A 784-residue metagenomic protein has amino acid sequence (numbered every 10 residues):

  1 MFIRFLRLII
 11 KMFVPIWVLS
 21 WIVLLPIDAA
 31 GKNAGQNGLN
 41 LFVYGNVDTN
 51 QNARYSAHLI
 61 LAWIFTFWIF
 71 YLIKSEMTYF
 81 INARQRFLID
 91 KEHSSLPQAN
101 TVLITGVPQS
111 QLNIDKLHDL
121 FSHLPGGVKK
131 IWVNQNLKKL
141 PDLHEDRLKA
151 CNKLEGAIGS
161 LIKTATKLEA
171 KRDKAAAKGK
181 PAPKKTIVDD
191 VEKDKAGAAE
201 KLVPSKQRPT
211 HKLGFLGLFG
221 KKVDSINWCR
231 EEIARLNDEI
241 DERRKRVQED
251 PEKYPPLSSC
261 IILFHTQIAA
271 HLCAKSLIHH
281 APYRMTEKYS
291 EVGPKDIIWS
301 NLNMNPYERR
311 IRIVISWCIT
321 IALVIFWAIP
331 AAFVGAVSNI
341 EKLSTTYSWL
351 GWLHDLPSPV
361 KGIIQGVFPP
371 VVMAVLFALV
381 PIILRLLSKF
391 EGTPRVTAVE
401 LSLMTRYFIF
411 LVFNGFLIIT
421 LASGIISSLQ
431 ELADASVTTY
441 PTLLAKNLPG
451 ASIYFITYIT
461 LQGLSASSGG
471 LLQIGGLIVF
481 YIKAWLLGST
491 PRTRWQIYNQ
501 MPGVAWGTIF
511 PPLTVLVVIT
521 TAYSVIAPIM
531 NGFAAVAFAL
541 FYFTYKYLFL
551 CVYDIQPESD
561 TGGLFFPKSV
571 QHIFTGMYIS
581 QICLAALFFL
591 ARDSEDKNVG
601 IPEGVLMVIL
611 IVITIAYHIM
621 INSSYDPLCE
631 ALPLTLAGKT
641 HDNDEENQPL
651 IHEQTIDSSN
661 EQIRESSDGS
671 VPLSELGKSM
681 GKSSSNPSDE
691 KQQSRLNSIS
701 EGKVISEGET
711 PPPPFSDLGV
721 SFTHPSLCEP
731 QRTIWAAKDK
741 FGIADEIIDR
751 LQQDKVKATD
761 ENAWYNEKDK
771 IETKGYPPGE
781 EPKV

Functional and structural regions predicted by a protein language model:
M1-V372, F408, T442, K446 (+6 more regions): Membrane-proximal cytosolic interface modules of multi-pass membrane proteins
V18-N40, I325-T346, T420-V437, S524-M530 (+2 more regions): Juxtamembrane "helix exit" motif at the C-terminal ends of alpha-helical transmembrane segments in multi-pass membrane
W352-F368, A374-C583, D596-M607, H618-L628: Generic detector of multi-pass transmembrane helix bundles and their immediately adjacent loops in polytopic membrane
I609-I615: Hydrophobic core of alpha-helical transmembrane segments in multi-pass integral membrane proteins
